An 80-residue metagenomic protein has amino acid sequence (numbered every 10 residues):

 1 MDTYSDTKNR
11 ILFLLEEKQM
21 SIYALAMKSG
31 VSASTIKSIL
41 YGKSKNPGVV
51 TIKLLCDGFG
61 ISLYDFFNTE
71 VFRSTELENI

Functional and structural regions predicted by a protein language model:
M1, F13, S38, F67-I80: Short, charged recognition helix plus adjacent turn of helix-turn-helix-like nucleic-acid-binding domains
M1-S21: A short, Lys/Arg-rich alpha-helix, primarily the initiator
L15, A26, C56: The alpha-helix within a helix-turn-helix
Q19-S38: Short alpha-helical DNA-recognition segment
S32, K43, E70-S74: The DNA-recognition helices of helix-turn-helix-type DNA-binding domains
T35, N46, D65: Residues in the helix-turn-helix
V50-D65: DNA major-groove recognition helix of helix-turn-helix/homeodomain DNA-binding modules
